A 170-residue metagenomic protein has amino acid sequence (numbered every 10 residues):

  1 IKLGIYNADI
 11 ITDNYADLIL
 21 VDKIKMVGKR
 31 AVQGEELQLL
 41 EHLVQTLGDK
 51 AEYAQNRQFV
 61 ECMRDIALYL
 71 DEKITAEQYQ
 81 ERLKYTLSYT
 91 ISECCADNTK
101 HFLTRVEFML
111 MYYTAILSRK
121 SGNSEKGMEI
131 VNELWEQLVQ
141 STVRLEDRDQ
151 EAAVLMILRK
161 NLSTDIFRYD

Functional and structural regions predicted by a protein language model:
I1-L18: Basic, Lys/Arg-rich alpha-helical nucleic-acid-recognition elements, primarily the DNA-binding modules of transcription
L3, S163-Y169: Short, intrinsically disordered, charge-balanced linker/junction segments flanking boundaries in proteins
D13, Q45-R57, S88-R105, L138-E151: Flexible helix-coil transition and linker loops at the boundaries of alpha-helical arrays
Y15, I19, A31-G34: Short coil/turn segments at secondary-structure boundaries
D17-M26, A54-L70, H101-G122, E151-D165: Amphipathic alpha-helical repeat scaffolds of TPR domains
K29-T46, D71-C94, N123-Q140, R168-D170: Helix-turn-helix repeat elements of alpha-solenoid scaffolds
G34-I66: Extended hydrophobic/aromatic-rich secondary-structure runs
E129-L158, T164-D165: Flexible internal linker/loop segments at domain or repeat junctions
